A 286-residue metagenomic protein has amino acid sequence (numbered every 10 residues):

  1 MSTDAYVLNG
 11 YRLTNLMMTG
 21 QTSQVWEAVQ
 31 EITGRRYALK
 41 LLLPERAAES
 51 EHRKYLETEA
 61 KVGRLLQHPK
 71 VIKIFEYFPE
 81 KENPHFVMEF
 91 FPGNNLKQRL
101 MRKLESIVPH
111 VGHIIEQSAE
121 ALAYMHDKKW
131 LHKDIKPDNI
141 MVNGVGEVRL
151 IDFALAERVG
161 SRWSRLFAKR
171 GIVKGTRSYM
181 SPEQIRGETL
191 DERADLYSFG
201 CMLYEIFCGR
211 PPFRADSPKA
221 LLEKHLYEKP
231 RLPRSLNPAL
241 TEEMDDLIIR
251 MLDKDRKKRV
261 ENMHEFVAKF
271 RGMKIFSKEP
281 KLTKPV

Functional and structural regions predicted by a protein language model:
L43-L65: AlphaC helix of the eukaryotic protein kinase fold
Y77: Activation-segment/catalytic-loop signature of the eukaryotic protein kinase fold
K81-N95, R99: Conserved short submotifs of the Hanks-type protein kinase catalytic core that shape the nucleotide-binding pocket
I114-I115: Activation segment signature within eukaryotic-like protein kinase domains
E120-W130: Protein kinase catalytic-loop region centered on the HRD/HxD motif
C208-P211: Structural helix C-cap motif within protein kinase domains
